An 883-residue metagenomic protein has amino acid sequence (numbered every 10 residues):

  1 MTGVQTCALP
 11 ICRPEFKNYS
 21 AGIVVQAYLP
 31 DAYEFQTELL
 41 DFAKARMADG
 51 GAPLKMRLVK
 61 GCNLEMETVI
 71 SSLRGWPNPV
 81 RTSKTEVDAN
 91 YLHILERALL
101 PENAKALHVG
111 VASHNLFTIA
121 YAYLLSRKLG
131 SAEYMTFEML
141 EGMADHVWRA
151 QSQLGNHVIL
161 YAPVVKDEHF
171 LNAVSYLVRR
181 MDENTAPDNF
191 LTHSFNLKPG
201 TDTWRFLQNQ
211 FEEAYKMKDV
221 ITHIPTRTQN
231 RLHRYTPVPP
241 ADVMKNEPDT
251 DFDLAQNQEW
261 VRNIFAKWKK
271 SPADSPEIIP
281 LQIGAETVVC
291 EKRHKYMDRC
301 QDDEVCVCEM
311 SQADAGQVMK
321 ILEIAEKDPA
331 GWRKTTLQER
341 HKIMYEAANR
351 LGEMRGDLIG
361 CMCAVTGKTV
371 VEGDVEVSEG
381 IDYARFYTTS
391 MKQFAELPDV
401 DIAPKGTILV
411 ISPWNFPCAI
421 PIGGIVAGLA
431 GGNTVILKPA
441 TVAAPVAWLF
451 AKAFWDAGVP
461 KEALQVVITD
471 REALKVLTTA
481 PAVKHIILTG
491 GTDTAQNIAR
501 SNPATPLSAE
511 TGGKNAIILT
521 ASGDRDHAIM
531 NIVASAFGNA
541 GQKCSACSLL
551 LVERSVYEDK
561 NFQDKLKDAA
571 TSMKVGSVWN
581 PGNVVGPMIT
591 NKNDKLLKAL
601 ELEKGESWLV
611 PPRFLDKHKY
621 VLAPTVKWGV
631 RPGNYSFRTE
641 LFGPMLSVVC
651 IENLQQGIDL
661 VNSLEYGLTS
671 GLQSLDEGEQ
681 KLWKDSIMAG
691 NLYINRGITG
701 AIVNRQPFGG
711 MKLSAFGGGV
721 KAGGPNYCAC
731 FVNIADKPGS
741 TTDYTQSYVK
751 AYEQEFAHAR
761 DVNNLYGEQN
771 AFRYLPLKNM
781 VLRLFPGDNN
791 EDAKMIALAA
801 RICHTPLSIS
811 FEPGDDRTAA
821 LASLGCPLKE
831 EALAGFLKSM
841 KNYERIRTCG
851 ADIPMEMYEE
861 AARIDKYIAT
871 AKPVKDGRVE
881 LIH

Functional and structural regions predicted by a protein language model:
M1, A8, A122, I343-M344 (+11 more regions): Extended, hydrophobic alpha-helical segments in both membrane/secreted and soluble proteins
M1, A8-D242, R845-D852: Positively charged, amphipathic and often flexible ligand-engagement surfaces
P187, S194-E309, K327, G739-Y744 (+2 more regions): Hydrophobic face of amphipathic alpha-helices that form TPR/SEL1-like repeat modules and related alpha-solenoid
E291, K295-Y296, Q301-F394, K681 (+1 more regions): Glycine-rich loop-to-alpha-helix module at the N-terminal edge of alpha/beta enzyme cores
H294, V307-A313, D328-R333, I517-T520 (+5 more regions): Short, well-ordered beta-strand elements within core beta-sheets of diverse protein domains
P398-A451, N763, G767, Y774-L777 (+2 more regions): Substrate-binding/gating loop at the entrance of the active-site cleft, primarily in PLP-dependent aminotransferase-like
L437-A453, V466-E472, A521-G523, C650-L654 (+1 more regions): ATP-dependent adenylate-forming carboxylate-activation enzymes
A453, G458, A480-P481, H485 (+9 more regions): ALDH superfamily catalytic-core signature
